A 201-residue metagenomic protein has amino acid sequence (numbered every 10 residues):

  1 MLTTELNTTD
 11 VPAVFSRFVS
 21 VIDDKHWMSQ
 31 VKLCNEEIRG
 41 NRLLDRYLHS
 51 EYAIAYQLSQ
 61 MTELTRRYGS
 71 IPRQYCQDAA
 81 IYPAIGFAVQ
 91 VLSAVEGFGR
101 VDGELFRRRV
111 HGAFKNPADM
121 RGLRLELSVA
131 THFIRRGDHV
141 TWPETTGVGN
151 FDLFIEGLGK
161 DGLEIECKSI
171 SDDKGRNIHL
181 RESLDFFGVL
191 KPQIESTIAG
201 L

Functional and structural regions predicted by a protein language model:
M1-R46, Q60-E96, I170-L201: Metal-dependent nuclease catalytic core centered on acidic motifs
L44-R67, G112-A113, A118-T131: Nucleic-acid endo/exonuclease domains
A88-L105, D119-L123, S128-V129: Long, hydrophobic/aromatic-enriched structural stretches that serve as scaffold segments
R107-W142, L190-G200: Acidic-basic catalytic patches of nuclease active cores, encompassing PD-(D/E)XK and other metal-cofactor nuclease
F133, L153-I155, D161-S169: Conserved catalytic cores of phosphodiester-cleaving nucleases, focusing on short active-site segments
R135-E156: A short acidic/basic microdomain associated with nuclease active sites
